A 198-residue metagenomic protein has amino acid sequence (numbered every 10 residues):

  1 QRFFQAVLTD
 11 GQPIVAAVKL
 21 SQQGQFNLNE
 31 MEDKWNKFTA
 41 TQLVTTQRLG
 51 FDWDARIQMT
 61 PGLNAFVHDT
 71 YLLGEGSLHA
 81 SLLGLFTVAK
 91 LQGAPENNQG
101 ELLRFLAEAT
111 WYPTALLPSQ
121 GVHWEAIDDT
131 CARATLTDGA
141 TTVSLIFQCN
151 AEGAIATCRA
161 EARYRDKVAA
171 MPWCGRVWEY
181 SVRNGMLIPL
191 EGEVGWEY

Functional and structural regions predicted by a protein language model:
Q1-V7, L190-V194: Short hydrophobic alpha-helical segments that form membrane-spanning helices or hydrophobic packing faces of helical
Q5-F86: N-terminal mature ectodomain segment of secretory-pathway/periplasmic proteins
G11, T41-T46, D69-Y71, G121-I127 (+2 more regions): Short, exposed beta-strand/loop patches in secreted or surface proteins that constitute
I14-S21, T46-D54, I127-T135, A156-T157 (+1 more regions): Short, hydrophobic/aromatic-rich segments at coil-to-beta transitions
F26-F38, W53-G62, A107-S119, A134-A140 (+1 more regions): Short, solvent-exposed secondary-structure boundary motifs
P61-H68, T87-Q92, S144-I146, D166-M171: A short, polar/proline- and glycine-enriched secondary-structure boundary/capping micro-motif
H79-D138, V168: Flexible, processing/modification-adjacent segments and terminal tails in exported/periplasmic/extracellular proteins
R133-Y198: Gly/Pro-enriched, hydrophobic low-complexity segments that function as extracytoplasmic propeptides/linkers
